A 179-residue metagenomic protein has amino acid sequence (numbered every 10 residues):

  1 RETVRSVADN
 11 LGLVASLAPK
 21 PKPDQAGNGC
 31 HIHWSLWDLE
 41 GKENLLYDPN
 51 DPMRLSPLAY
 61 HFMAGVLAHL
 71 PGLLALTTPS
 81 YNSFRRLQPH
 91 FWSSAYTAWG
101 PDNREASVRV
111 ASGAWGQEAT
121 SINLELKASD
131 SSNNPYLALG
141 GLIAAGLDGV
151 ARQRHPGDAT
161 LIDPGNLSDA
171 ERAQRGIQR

Functional and structural regions predicted by a protein language model:
T3-D9, L13-S16, L39-R179: Catalytic-core signal marking the mid-to-C-terminal active-site face
A18-K42: Histidine-centered divalent-metal-coordination microenvironment in nucleic-acid enzymes
